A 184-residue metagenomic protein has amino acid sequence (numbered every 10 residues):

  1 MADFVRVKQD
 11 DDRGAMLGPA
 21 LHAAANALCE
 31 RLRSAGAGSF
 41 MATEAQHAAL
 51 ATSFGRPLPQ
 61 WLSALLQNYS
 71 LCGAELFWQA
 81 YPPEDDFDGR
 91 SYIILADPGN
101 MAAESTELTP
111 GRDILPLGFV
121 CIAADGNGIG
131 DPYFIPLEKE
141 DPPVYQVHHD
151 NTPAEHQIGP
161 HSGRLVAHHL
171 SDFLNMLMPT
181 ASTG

Functional and structural regions predicted by a protein language model:
M1-I129, T180-G184: A surface-exposed partner-binding patch
I94-P98, P136, P160, H169: Helix N-cap / beta->alpha transition motif
C121, D131-H149: Low-complexity, glycine/alanine/valine/leucine- and proline-rich hydrophobic stretches
N127-Y133, I158: Short, surface-exposed coil-to-beta transition loops
G128, D141, D150-P153, P179-T180: Short loop/turn segments at secondary-structure transitions that flank enzyme active sites
Q146-M176: Compact, glycine/acidic-enriched structural inserts
